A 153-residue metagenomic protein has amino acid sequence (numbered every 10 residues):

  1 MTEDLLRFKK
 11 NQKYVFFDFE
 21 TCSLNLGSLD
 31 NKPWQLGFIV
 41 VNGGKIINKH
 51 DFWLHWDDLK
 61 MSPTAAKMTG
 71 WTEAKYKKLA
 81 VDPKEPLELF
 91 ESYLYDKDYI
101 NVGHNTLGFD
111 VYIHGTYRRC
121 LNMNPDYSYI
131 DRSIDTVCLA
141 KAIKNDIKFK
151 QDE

Functional and structural regions predicted by a protein language model:
T2-R119, Y127, F149: Conserved non-catalytic scaffold segment of RNase H-like nuclease domains
N122: Active-site surface patch of divalent metal-dependent phosphodiester/phosphate bond hydrolases
P125-D131: Short helix-terminating capping/connector loops at secondary-structure junctions
S133-D152: Short alpha-helix plus adjacent loop in nuclease-associated cores
